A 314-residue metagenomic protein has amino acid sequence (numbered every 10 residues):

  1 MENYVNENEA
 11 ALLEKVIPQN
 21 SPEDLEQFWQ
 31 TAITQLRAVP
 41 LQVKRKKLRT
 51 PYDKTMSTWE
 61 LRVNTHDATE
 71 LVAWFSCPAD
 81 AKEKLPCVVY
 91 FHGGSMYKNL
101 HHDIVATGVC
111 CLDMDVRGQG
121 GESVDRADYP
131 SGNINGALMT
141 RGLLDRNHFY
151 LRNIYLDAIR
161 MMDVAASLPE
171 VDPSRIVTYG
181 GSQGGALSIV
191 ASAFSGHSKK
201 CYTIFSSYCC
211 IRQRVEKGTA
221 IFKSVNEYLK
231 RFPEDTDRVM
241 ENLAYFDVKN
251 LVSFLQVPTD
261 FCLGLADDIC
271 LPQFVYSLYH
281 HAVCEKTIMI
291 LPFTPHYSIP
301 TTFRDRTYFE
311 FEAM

Functional and structural regions predicted by a protein language model:
M1-M56: N-terminal targeting or regulatory segments adjacent to alpha/beta-hydrolase or S9 domains
Q35-E83: N-terminal cap/lid segment of alpha/beta-hydrolase-fold proteins
H102-V105, C110-L156: Cap/lid segment of the alpha/beta-hydrolase catalytic domain
A137-S182: Gly/Ser-rich "nucleophile elbow"/oxyanion-hole loop immediately N-terminal to the catalytic nucleophile in hydrolases
G185-E234, I290: Hydrolase active-site cap/lid region
F254-Q256, F261-L263, D267: Short beta-strand/loop motif that positions the catalytic acidic residue of the alpha/beta-hydrolase fold
L265-C270, H296-Y297: Acidic catalytic loop of the alpha/beta-hydrolase fold
E285, I290-R306: Histidine-bearing beta->alpha loop at or near hydrolase active sites
